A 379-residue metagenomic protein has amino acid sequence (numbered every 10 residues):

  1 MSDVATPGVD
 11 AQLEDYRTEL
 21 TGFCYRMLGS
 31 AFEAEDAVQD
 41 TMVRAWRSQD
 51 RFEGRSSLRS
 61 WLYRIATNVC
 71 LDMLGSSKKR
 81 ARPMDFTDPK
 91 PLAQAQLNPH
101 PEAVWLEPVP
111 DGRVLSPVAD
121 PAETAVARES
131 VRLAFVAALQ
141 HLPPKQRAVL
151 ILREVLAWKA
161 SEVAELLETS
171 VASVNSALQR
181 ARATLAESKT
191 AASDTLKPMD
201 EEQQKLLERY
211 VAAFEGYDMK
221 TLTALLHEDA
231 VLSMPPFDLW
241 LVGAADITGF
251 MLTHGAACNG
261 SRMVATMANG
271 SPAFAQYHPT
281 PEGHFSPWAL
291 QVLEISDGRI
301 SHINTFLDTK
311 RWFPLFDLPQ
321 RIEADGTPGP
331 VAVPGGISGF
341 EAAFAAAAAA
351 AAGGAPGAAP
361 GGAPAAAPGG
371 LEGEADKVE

Functional and structural regions predicted by a protein language model:
M1-G22, F32-E35, W46: A short, charge-rich alpha-helical start-of-domain segment used by transcription regulators
S30-A31, M42-L58, D72-A81, Q140 (+1 more regions): Sigma70-family region 2
D36-V43, S56-N68: Structural recognition of an alpha-helix C-terminal capping motif at a helix-to-coil junction
T41, I65, A134, L150 (+2 more regions): Hydrophobic positions on the alpha-helical face of helix-turn-helix-like DNA-binding modules
E53, T67-D85, L92-E102, E187: Arg/Lys-rich amphipathic alpha helix in sigma70-family domain 2
L142-K159: Short amphipathic alpha helix immediately N-terminal
A160, E165-L166, V171-R262: Solvent-exposed, charged amphipathic helical/linker segments at domain boundaries
T248-V333: Low-complexity, glycine/alanine/valine/leucine- and proline-rich hydrophobic stretches
